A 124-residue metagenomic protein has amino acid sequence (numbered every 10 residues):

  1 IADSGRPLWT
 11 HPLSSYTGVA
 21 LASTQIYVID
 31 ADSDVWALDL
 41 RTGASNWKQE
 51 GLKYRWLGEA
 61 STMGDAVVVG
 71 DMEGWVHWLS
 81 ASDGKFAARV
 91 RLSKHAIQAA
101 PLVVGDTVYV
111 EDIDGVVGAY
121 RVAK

Functional and structural regions predicted by a protein language model:
I1-K124: Extracytoplasmic/lumenal domain signature
